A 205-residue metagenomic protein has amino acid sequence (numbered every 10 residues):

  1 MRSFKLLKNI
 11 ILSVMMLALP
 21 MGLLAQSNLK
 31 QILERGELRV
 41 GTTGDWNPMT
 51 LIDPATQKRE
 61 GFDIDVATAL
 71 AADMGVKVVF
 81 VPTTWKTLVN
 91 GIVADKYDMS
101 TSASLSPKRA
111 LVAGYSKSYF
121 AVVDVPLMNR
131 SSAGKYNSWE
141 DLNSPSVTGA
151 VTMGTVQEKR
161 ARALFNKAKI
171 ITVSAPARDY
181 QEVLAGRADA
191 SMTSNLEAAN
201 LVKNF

Functional and structural regions predicted by a protein language model:
L19-A25: Sec/Tat signal peptide C-region and signal peptidase I cleavage site
S27-A103, L111: Extracytoplasmic small-molecule ligand-binding "clamshell" domains of the periplasmic binding protein/Venus flytrap
T50-T56, A67-V76, S138-N143, Q157-S174 (+1 more regions): Ligand-binding cleft/hinge of the Venus flytrap
E60, K77-T84, A150-V151, A168-P176: Short beta-strand-to-loop elements that line the ligand-binding cleft of bilobed periplasmic-binding protein-like
L70, I92-V93, L142, E182-L184: Hydrophobic residues within well-ordered alpha-helices
K86-N90, A103-V112, K159-A163, L184-F205: A ligand-binding cleft/hinge motif common to bilobed small-molecule-binding domains
G114-M128, S144, A163: Short Pro/Gly-enriched coil loops immediately N-terminal to beta-strands
R130-V147: Flexible hinge/capping segments at coil-to-helix
